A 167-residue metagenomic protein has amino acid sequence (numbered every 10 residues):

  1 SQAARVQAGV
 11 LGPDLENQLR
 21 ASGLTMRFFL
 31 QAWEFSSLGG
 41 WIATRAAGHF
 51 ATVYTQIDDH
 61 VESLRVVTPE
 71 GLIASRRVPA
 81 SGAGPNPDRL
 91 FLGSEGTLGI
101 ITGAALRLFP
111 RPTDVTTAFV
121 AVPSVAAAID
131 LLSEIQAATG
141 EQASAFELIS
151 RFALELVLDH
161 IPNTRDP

Functional and structural regions predicted by a protein language model:
Q2-E147: FAD-binding subdomain of flavoenzyme oxidoreductases
S144-P167: Terminal amphipathic helices with adjacent charged low-complexity linkers/tails
